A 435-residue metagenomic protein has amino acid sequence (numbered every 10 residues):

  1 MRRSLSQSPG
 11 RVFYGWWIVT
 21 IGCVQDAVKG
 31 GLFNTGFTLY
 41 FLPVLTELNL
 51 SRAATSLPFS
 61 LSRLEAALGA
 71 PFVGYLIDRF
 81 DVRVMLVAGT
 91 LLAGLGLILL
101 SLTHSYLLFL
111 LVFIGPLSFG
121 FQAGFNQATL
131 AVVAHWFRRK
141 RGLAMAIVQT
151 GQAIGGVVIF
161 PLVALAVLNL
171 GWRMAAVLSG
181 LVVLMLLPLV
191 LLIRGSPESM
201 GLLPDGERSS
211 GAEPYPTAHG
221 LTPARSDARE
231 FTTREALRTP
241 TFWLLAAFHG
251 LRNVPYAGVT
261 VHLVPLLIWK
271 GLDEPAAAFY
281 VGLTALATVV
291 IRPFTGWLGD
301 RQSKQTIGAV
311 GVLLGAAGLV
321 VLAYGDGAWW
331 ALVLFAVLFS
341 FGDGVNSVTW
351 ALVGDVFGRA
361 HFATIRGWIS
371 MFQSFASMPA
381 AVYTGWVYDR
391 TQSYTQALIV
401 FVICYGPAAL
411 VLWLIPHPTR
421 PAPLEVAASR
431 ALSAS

Functional and structural regions predicted by a protein language model:
A27, G96, L108-G124, G250 (+1 more regions): Hydrophobic core of transmembrane alpha-helices in multi-pass small-molecule transporters, especially MFS/SLC-type
F33-F41, R234-V290: Extracytoplasmic gate region of multi-pass secondary transporters
V44-L45, L76-I77, V158, L162-L170 (+4 more regions): Interfacial helix-cap and linker-helix signal at transmembrane-aqueous boundaries of multi-pass secondary transporters
G69-D81, I291-S303, Y388-D389: Helix-to-loop junctions at the C-terminal end of transmembrane segments in multipass secondary transporters
L91-H104, L314-D326: C-terminal ends and interior cores of transmembrane alpha-helices in multi-pass membrane transporters/permeases
I114-T150, G358: Cytoplasmic helix-loop-helix junction between adjacent transmembrane helices in 12-TM secondary transporters
Q152-M200: Helix-loop-helix hairpin linking two adjacent transmembrane segments in secondary transporters
Y256, A276, G282-L352: C-terminal transmembrane helical hairpin of 12-TM major facilitator-type secondary transporters
